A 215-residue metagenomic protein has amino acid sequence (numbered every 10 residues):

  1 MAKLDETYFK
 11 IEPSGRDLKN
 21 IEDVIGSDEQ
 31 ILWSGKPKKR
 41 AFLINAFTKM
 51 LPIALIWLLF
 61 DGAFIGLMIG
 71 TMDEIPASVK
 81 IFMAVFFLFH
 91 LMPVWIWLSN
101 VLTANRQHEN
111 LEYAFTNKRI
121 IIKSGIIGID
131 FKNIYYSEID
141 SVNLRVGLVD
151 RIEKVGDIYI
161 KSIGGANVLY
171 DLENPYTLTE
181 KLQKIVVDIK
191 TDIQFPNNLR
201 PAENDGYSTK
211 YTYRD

Functional and structural regions predicted by a protein language model:
A2-W57, G66-I75, G206-D215: N-terminal membrane-targeting/pre-transmembrane regions
K3-E6, I152-D215: A membrane-cytosol interface segment of integral membrane proteins
G35-P37, N117, S124, E138 (+2 more regions): Flexible glycine-/small-residue-rich
R40, I122, G128-D130, L148-V149 (+2 more regions): Short beta-strands and strand-coil junctions in structured, solvent-facing domains, enriched
R40-E109: Alpha-helical transmembrane spans
I96-N143: Conserved beta-hairpin
E112, F131, D150-I152, Y170: Replace "in large, NTP-powered and nucleic-acid-processing enzymes" with "in large, NTP-powered factors and other
I127, R145-D157: Short acidic, Gly/Pro-enriched loop/turn segments at secondary-structure junctions
